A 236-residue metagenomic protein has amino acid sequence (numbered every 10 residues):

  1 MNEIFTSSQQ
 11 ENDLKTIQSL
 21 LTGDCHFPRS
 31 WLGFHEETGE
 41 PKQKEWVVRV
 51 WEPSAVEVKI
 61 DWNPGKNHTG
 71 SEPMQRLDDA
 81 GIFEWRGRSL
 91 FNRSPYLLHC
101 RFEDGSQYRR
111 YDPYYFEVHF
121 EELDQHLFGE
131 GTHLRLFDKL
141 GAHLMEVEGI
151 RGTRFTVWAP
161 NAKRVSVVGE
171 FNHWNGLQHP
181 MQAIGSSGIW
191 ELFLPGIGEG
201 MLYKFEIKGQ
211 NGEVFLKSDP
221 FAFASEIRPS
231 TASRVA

Functional and structural regions predicted by a protein language model:
M1-K42, L77-A159, I184-A236: The feature marks proteins involved in alpha-glucan
K42, W46, V56-K59, H68-Q75: Active-site-flanking structural segment that lines cofactor/substrate pockets
E45-V47, G152-R154, R164: Beta-sheet entry/capping signal
W51-E57, W158-V165: Short proline/glycine-enriched turn/loop motifs at strand-loop junctions of beta-rich domains
A55, K66-N67, W85, L192: N-terminal glycine-rich, Lys/His-bearing helix-loop that initiates the first secondary-structure elements of many
V58-I60, V165-V167, Y203: Short beta-strand elements bearing conserved aromatic residues within extracellular beta-rich modules
N63-T69, E103, E170-N175, Q210: Change "in extracellular beta-sheet-rich domains … of secreted and cell-surface proteins" to "in beta-sheet-rich domains
H68-D79, L177-G185: Short, surface-exposed loop motifs enriched in S/T, G, D/E and P with embedded aromatic residues
